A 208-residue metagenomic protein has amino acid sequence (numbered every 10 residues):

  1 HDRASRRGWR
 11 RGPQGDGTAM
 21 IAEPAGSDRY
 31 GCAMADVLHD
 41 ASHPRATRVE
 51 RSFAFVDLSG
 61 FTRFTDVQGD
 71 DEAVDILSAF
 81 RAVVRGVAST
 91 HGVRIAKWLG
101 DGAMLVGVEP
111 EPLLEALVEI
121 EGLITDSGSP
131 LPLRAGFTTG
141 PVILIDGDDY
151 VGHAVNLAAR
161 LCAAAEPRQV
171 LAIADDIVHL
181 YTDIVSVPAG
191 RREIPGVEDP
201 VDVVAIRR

Functional and structural regions predicted by a protein language model:
R6, P24-A25: N-terminal regions of proteins, emphasizing targeting and processing segments when present
M20-I21: Short hydrophobic transmembrane-like helices used for membrane targeting/insertion
A25-S27, M34: Non-catalytic interface/linker regions that flank or bridge core catalytic/transmembrane domains
C32-E115: Catalytic NTP-binding/metal-coordinating core of nucleotidyl cyclase/transferase enzymes
M104-R208: Catalytic beta-strand-to-alpha-helix segment of the class III nucleotidyl cyclase homology domain
